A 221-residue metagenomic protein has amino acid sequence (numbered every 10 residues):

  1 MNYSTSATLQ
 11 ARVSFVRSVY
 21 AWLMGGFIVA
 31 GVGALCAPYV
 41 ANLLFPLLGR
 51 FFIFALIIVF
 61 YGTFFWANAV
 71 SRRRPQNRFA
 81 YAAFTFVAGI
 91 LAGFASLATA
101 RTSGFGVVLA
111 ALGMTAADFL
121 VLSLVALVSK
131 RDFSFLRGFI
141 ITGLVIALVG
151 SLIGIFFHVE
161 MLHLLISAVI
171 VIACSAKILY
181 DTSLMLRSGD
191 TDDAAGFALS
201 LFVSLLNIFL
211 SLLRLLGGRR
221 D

Functional and structural regions predicted by a protein language model:
M1-D221: A hydrophobic alpha-helical transmembrane-helix feature that marks the membrane cores and membrane-interface segments
